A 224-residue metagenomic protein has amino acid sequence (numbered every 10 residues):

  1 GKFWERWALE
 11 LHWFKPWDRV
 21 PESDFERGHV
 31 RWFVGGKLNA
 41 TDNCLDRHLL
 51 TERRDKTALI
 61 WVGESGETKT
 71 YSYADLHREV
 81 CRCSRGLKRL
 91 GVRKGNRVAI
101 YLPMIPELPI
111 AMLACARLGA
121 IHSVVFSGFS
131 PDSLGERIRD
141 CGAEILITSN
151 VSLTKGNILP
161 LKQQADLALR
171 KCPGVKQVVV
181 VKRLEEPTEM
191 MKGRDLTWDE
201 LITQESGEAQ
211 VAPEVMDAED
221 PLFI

Functional and structural regions predicted by a protein language model:
K2-R19, G36-A58, E219: A short N-terminal helical cap/helix-turn-helix that marks the beginning of AMP-binding/adenylate-forming
R19-K37: Active-site diphosphate/adenylate-binding microenvironment
D55, L59-L113, S130-G135, M190 (+1 more regions): Conserved AMP-binding/adenylate-forming core of the ANL superfamily
D55-T57, V179-V180, E186, M191-I224: Conserved pre-ATP/AMP-binding loop-to-beta segment of ANL
V92, D140, C172, V215-A218: Alpha-helix termination/capping residues and helix-transition junctions
V98, C115, P221-I224: Conserved S/T- and glycine-rich ATP-binding loop of Class I adenylate-forming
L113, R117-E200: Structural core segment of the AMP-binding/adenylate-forming
